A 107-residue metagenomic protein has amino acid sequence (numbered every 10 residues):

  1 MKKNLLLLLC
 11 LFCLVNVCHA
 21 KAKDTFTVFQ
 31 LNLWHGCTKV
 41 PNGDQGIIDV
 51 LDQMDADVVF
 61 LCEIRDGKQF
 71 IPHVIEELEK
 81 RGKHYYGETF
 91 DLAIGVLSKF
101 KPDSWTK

Functional and structural regions predicted by a protein language model:
N4-L14: Sec-dependent N-terminal signal peptides
C13-L14, D55, G82: Short, flexible coil/linker elements and helix-boundary hinge sites characteristic of intrinsically disordered
C18-E77: N-terminal, active-site-proximal structural segment of metallo-dependent hydrolase catalytic domains
C62-K107: Structured beta-strand-rich core segments of catalytic domains in phosphoester-bond hydrolases
